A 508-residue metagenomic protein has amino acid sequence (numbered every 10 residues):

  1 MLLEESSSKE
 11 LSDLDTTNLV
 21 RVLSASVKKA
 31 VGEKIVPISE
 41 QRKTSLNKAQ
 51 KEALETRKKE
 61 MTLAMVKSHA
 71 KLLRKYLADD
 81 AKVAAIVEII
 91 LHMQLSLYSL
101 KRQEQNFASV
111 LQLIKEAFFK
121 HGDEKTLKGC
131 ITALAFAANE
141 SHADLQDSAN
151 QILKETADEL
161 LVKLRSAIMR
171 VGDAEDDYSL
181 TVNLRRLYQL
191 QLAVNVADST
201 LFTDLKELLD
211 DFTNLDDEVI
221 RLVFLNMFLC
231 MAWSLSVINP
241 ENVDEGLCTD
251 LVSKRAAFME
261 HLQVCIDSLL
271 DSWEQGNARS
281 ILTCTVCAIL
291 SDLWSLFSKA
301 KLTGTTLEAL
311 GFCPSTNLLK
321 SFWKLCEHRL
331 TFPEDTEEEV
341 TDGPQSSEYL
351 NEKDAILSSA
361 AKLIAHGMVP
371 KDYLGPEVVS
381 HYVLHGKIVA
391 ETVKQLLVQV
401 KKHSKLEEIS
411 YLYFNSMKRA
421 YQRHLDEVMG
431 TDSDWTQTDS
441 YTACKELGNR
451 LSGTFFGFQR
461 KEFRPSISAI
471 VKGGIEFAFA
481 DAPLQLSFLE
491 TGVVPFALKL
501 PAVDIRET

Functional and structural regions predicted by a protein language model:
M1-T508: Long internal repeat-built scaffold domains in very large eukaryotic proteins
